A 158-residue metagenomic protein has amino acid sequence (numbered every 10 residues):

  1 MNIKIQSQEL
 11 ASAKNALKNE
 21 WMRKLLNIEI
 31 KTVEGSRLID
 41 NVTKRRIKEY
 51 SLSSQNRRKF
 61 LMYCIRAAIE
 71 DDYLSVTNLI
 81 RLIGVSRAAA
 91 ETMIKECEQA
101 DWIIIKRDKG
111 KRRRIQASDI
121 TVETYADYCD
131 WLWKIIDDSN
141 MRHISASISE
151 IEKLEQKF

Functional and structural regions predicted by a protein language model:
M1-S51: N-terminal leader segment of winged-helix/HTH proteins
Y50-K59, V122: Short helix-coil-helix linker/hinge
L61-I69: Short, locally clustered residues in the helix-turn-helix/winged-helix DNA-binding domain
E70-L82: Short acidic, hydrophobic short linear motifs in intrinsically disordered regions
G84-Q99: Short amphipathic alpha-helical interaction segments
E98-D108: A short, conserved structural fragment
D108-L132: Short, cationic-aromatic polyanion-contact patches
D127-F158: Amphipathic alpha-helical dimerization/coiled-coil segments that flank or bridge DNA-binding/regulatory modules
